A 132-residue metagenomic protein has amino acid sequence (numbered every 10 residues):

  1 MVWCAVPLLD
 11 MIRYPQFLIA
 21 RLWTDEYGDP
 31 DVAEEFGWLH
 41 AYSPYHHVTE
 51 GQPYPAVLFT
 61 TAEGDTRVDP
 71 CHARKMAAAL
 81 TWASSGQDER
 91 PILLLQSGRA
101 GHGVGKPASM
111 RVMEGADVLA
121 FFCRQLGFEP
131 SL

Functional and structural regions predicted by a protein language model:
M1-L132: Active-site-proximal cap/loop segments of hydrolase catalytic domains
